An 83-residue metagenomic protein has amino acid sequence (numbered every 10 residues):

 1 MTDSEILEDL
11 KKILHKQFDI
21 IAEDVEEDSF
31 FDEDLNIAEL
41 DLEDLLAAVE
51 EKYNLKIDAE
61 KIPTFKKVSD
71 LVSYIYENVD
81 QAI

Functional and structural regions predicted by a protein language model:
T2-I37, L45-A47, E51-I83: Phosphopantetheine-dependent thiolation modules in NRPS/PKS and related acyl-activating systems
D41: Two-component histidine kinase catalytic core, primarily the HATPase_c
